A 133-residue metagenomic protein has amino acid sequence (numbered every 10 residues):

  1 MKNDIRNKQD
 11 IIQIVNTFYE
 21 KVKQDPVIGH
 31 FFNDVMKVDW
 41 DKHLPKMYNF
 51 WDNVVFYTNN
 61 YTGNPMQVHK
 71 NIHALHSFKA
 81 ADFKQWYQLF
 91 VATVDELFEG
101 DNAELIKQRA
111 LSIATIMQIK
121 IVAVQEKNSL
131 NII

Functional and structural regions predicted by a protein language model:
M1-I133: Core of compact, soluble alpha-helical bundle domains
